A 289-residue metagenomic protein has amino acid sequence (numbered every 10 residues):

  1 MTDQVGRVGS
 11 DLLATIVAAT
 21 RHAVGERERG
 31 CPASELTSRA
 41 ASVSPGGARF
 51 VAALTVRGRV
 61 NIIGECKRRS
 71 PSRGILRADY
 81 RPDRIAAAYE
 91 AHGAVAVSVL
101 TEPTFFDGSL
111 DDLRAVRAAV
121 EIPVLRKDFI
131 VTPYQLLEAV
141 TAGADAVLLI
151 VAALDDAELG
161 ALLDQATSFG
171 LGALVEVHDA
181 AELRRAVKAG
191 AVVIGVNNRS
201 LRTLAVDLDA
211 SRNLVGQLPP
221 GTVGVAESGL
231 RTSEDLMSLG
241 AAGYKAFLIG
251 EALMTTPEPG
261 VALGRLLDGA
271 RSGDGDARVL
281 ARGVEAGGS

Functional and structural regions predicted by a protein language model:
T2-D79: An N-cap/entry alpha-helix motif that binds or orients negatively charged groups
A19, K67-R69, E102, F129 (+5 more regions): Active-site beta-loop-alpha junctions enriched in small/polar residues
N61, C66, R73-L174, A180-R185 (+1 more regions): N-terminal active-site wall of soluble small-molecule enzyme domains
D83-V95, K188-S200, G243-K245: Structural recognition of alpha->loop->beta junctions
V131-A142, H178-A189, A226, L230-I249 (+1 more regions): Catalytic cores of alpha/beta
E138-E158, V196-L204, A242-L263: Glycine-rich phosphate-binding active-site loops on the catalytic face of alpha/beta enzymes
V193-I249: Catalytic-face loop-and-helix region of soluble metabolic enzyme cores
N213-Q217, G240, T255-G288: C-terminal helical cap(s) of enzyme catalytic domains, especially alpha/beta-barrels
